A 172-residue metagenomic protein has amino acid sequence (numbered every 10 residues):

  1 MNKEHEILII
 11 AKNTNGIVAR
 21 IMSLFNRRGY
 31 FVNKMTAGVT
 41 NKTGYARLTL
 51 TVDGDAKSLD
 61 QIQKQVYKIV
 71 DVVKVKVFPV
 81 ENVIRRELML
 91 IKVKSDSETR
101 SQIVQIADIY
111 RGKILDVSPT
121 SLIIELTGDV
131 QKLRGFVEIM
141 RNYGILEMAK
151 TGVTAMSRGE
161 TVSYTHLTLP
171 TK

Functional and structural regions predicted by a protein language model:
M1-S163: A conserved regulatory-domain signal marking ACT and ACT-like small-molecule sensing domains and adjacent regulatory
L146, T171-K172: A very general structural signal that marks isolated residues within well-ordered alpha-helical segments
T165-T171: Conserved small/polar residues in nucleotide/adenosyl-binding loops
